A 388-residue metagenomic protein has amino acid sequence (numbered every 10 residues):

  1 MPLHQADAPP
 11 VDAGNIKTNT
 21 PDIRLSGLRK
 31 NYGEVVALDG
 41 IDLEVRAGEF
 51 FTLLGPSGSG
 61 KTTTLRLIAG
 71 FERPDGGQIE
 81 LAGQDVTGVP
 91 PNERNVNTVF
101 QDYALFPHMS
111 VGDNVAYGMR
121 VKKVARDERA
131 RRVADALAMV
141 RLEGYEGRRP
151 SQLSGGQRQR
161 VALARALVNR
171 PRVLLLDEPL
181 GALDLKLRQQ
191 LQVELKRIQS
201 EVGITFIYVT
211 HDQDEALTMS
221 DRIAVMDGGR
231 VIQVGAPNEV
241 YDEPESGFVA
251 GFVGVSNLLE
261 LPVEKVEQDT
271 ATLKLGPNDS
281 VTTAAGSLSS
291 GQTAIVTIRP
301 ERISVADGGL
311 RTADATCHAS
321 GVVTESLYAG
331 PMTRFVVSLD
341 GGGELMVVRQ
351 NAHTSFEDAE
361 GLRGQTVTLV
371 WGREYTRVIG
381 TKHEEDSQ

Functional and structural regions predicted by a protein language model:
P2-A6, S256, K265-Q388: Non-catalytic connector elements of ABC transporters
F50, V89-G251: ABC ATPase nucleotide-binding domains
L54-P56: The feature captures the beta-strand-to-loop junction immediately N-terminal to the Walker
T62-L65, V161: ABC ATPase nucleotide-binding domain helices that frame the ATP-binding cleft
A69: Helix-to-loop junction immediately C-terminal to a conserved catalytic motif
Q78, Q84, R230: ATP-binding/catalytic-site motifs of ATP-hydrolyzing domains
